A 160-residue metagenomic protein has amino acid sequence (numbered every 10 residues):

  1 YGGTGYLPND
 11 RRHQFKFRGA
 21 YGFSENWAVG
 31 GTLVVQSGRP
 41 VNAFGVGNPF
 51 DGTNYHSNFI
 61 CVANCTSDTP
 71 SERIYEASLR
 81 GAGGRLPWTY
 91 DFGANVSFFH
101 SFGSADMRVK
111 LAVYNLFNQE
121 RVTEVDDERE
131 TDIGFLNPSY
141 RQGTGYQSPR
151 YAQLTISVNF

Functional and structural regions predicted by a protein language model:
Y1-G45: Gram-negative outer-membrane beta-barrel transporters
Y1-Y6, F15, L79-G83, S139-G143: Extracellular loop and loop/strand-boundary signature of outer-membrane beta-barrel proteins
N26-R73, R85-G93, S97-F160: C-terminal beta-signal and adjacent terminal beta-strands/loops of Gram-negative outer-membrane beta-barrel proteins
